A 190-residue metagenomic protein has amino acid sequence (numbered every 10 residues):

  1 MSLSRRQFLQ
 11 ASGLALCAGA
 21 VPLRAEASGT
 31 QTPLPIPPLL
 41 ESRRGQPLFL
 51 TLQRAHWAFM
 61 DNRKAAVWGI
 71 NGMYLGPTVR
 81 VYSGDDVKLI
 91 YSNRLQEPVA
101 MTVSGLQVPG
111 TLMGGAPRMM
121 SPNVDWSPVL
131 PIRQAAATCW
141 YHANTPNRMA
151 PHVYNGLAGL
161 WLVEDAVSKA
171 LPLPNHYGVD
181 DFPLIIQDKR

Functional and structural regions predicted by a protein language model:
M1-L3: Secretory targeting signals
R5-F8, R54: Basic side chains
Q7-A27: N-terminal export signals
A25-R190: Histidine-centered copper-binding motifs that mark active-site loops of extracellular/periplasmic copper enzymes
